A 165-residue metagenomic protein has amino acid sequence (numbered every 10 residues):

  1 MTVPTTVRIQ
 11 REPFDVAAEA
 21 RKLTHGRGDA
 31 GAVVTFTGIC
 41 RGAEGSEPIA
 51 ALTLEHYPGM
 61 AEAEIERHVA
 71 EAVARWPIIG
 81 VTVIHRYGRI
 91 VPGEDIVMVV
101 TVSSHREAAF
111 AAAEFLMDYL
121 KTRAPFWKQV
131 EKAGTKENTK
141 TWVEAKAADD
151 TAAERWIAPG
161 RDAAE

Functional and structural regions predicted by a protein language model:
M1-I96, V102-S104, A111-E114, D118-E165: N-terminal, polar/charged subdomain of small-to-medium soluble alpha/beta proteins
